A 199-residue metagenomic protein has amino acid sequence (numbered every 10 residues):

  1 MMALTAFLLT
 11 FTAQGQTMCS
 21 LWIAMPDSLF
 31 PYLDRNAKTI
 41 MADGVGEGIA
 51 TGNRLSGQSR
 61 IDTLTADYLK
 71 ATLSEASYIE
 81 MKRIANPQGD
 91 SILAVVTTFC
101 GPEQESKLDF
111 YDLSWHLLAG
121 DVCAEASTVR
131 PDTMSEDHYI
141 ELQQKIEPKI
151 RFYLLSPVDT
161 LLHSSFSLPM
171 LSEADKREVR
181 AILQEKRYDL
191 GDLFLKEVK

Functional and structural regions predicted by a protein language model:
M1-L21: Bacterial Sec-dependent N-terminal signal peptides
Q16-N86: Terminal domain-start segments
G57-T72, D112-D121, D189-F194: Surface-exposed loop/turn elements that mediate protein-protein interactions on large endomembrane-trafficking
A71, T98-Q104, A174-V179: Short consensus segments that form the blades of beta-propeller domains, in both extracellular/periplasmic
A76-I79, L93-A94, E103-L108, I146-K149 (+1 more regions): Short, surface-exposed coil-to-beta transition loops
P87-T98, P157-F166: Acidic/hydrophobic-patterned starts of short beta strands in beta-sheet-rich repeat architectures
D90-A126: Mid-length scaffold segments of soluble, non-membrane domains
D121-G191, K196-K199: Short aromatic loop motif centered on NTY/YTY
